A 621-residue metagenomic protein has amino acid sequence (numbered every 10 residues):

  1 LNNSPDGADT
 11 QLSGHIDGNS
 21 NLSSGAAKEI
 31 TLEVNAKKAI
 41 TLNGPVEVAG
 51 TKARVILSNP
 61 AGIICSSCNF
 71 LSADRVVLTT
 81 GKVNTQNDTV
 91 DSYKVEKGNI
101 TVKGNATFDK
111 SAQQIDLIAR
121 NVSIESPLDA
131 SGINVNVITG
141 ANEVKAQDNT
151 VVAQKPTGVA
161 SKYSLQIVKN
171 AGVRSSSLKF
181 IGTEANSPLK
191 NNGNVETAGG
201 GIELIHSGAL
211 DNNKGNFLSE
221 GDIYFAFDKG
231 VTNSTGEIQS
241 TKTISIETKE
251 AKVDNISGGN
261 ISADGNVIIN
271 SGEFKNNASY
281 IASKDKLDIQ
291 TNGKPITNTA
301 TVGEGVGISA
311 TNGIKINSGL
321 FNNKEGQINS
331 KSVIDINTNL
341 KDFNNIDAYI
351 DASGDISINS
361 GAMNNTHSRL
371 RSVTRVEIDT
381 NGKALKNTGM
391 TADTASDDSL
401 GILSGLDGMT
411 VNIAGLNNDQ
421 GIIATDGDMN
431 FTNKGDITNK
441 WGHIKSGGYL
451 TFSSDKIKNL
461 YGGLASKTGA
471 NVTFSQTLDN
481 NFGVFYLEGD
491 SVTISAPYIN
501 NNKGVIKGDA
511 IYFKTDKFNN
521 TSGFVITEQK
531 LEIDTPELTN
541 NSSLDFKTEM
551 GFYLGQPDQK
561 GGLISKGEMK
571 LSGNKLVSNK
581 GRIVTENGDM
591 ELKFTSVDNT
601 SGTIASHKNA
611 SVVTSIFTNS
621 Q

Functional and structural regions predicted by a protein language model:
L1-E196: Solvent-exposed adhesion/ligand-recognition segments of exported proteins
A39-T41, A61-I64, N84-N87, S123-E125 (+13 more regions): Short beta-strands and strand-coil junctions in structured, solvent-facing domains, enriched
C68, V76, G81, R120 (+17 more regions): Solvent-exposed loop/turn tips at the surfaces of repeat/solenoid architectures
T79-N105, N134-G172, S177-N186, K190-N194 (+21 more regions): Acidic/polar low-complexity surface segments
